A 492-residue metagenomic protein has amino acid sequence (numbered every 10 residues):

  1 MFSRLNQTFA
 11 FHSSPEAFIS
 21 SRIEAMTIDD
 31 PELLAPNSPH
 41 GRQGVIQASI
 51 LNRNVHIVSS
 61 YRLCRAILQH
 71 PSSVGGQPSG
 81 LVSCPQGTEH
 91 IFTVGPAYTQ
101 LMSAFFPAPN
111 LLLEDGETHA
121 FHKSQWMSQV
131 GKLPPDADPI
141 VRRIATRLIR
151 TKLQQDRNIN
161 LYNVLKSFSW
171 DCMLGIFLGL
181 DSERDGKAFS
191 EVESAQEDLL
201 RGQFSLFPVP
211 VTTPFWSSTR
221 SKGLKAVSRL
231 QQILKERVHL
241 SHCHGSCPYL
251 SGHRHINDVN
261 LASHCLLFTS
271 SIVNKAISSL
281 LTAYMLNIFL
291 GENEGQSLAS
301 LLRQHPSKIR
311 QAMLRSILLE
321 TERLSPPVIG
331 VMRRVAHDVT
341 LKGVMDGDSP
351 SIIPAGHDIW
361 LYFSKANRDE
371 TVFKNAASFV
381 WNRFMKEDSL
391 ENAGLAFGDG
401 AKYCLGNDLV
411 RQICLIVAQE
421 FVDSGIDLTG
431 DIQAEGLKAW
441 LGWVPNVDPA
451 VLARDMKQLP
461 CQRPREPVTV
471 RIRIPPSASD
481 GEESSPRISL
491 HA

Functional and structural regions predicted by a protein language model:
M1-L101: N-terminal membrane-proximal hinge/A-helix region immediately C-terminal to the signal-anchor transmembrane segment
F11-N37, S300-S349, W360, E370: Conserved cytochrome P450 K-helix E-x-x-R motif and the immediately C-terminal K′/meander segment
G41, Q77, C84-R143, D181-K187: Cytochrome P450
S73, A355, L361-D388: Conserved cytochrome P450 K-helix/beta-meander segment immediately N-terminal to the heme-binding cysteine loop
P134-L280: Cytochrome P450 heme-thiolate monooxygenase catalytic core
S169, H264, N274-Q304, L405-G425: Cytochrome P450 catalytic-core helices
E320-L324, I329-D346, P350-P354, V451-A492: C-terminal domain-closing interface element
E387-L390, L409-R454: Cytochrome P450 heme-binding "Cys pocket" and the immediately downstream C-terminal segment
